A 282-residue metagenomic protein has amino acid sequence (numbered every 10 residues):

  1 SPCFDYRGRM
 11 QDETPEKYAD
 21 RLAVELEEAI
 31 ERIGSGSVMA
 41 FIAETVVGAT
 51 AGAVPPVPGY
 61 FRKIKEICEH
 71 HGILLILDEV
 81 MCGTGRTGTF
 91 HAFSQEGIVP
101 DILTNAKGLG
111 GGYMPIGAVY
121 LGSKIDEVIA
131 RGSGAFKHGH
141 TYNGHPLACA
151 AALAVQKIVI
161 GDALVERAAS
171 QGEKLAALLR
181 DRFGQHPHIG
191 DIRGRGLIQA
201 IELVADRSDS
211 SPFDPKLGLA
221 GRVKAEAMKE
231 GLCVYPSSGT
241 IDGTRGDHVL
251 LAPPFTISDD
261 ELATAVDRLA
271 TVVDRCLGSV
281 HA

Functional and structural regions predicted by a protein language model:
S1-A282: Conserved N-terminal phosphate-binding loop of PLP-dependent enzymes in the Aspartate aminotransferase
